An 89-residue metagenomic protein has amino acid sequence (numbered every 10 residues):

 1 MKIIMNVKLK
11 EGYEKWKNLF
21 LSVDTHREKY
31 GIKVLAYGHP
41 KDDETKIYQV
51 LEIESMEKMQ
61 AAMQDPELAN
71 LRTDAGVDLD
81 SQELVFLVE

Functional and structural regions predicted by a protein language model:
M1-A69, L79-E89: Short S/T/G/P-rich N-terminal loop/turn motif that feeds into the first structured element of a domain
